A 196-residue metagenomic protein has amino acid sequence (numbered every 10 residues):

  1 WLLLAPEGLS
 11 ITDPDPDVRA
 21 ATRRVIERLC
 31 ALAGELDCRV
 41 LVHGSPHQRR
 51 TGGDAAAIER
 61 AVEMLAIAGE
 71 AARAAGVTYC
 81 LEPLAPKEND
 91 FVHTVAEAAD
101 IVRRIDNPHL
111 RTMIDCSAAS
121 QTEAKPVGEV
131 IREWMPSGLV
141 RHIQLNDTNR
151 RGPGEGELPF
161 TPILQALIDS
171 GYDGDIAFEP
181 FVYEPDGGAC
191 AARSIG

Functional and structural regions predicted by a protein language model:
L2-A5: Aromatic-lined carbohydrate-binding surfaces of glycoside hydrolases
L9-I114, Q121: Active-site acidic/histidine proton-transfer and metal-coordination neighborhood in alpha/beta enzyme cores
D37-R39, E63, V92-G196: Histidine-acidic metal/acid-base catalytic patches
